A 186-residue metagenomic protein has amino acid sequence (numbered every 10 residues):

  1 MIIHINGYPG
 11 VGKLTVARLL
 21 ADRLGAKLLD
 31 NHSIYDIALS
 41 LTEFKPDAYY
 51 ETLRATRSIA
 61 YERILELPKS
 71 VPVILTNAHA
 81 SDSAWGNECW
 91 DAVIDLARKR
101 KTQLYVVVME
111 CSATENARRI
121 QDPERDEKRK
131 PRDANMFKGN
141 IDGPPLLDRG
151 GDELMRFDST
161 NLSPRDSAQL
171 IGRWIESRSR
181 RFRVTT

Functional and structural regions predicted by a protein language model:
Y8: P-loop (Walker A) phosphate-binding loop of NTP-binding proteins
G12: Conserved glycine(s) of the Walker
T15-E62: Conserved substrate/cofactor phosphate-moiety recognition/catalytic segment in nucleotide-dependent phosphotransferases
I34-Y35, A80-S81, E110-E115: Conserved nucleotide-binding/hydrolysis micro-motifs of P-loop NTPases
T52-Y105: Glycine-rich phosphate-binding loop used to anchor ATP phosphates in small-molecule kinases, encompassing both
R98-I120, F157: Conserved phosphate-donor/acceptor-positioning beta-strand/loop module used by diverse small-molecule
R118, D122-L170, F182-T186: Small-molecule kinase domains that catalyze NTP-dependent phosphoryl transfer to phosphate-bearing small molecules
